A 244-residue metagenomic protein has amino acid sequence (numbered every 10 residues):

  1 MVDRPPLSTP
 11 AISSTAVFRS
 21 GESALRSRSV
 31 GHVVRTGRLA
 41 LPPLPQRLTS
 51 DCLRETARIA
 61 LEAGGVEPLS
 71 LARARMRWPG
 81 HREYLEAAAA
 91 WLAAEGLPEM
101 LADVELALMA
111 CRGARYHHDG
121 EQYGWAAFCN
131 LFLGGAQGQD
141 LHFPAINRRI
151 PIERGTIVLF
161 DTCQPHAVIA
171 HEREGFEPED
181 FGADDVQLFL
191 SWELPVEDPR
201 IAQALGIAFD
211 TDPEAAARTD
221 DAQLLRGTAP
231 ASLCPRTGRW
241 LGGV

Functional and structural regions predicted by a protein language model:
M1-P98: Non-heme Fe(II)/2-oxoglutarate
H32, H81, H117-H118, H142 (+2 more regions): Histidine (H) residue identity feature
V33, D103-E105, Q187-F189: A residue-level signal for beta-strand positions that form part of recognition/binding surfaces within mature
E62-P79, L101-L106, A222-G242: Short glycine-rich, low-complexity/disordered patches
V66-P79, L101-V104, A127-F143, G206-A217: Short N-terminal helix-initiation segments at or just after the protein's N-terminus
A94, E99-L159, Q164: Catalytic core of non-heme Fe(II) oxygenases with the double-stranded beta-helix
H142-V244: Catalytic core of Fe(II)/2-oxoglutarate
